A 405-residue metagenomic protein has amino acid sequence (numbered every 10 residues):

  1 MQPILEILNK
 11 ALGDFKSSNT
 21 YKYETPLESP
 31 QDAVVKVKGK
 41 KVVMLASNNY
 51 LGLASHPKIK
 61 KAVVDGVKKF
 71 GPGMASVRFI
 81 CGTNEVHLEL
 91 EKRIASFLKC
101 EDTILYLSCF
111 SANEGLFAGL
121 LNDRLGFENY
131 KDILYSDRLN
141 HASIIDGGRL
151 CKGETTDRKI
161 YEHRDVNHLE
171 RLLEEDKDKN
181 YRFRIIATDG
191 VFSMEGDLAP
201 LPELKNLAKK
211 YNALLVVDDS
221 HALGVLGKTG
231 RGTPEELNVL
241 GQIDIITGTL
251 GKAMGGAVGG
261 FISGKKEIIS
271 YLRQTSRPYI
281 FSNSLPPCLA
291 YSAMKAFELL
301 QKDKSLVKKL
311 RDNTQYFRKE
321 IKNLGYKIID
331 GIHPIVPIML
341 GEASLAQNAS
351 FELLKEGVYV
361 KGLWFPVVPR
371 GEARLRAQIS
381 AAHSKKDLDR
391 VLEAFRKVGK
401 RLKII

Functional and structural regions predicted by a protein language model:
Q2-F70, A213: N-terminal "arm"/small-domain region of PLP-dependent enzymes with the aminotransferase-like
L53, K308-F317, K322-G357, V367 (+2 more regions): Conserved PLP-binding catalytic core of the aspartate aminotransferase-like
P57, K61-D65, K69, S96 (+3 more regions): PLP-dependent enzyme catalytic core of the Aspartate aminotransferase-like
K61, D65-C109: Conserved N-terminal alpha-helix of the aminotransferase class I/II PLP-enzyme fold
L120-A142: Conserved PLP-anchoring active-site segment centered on the Schiff-base-forming lysine
R138-G148, G371: Short, glycine/polar-rich helix-capping loops at beta-to-alpha or helix-loop-helix junctions that flank or form
T156-V217: Active-site phosphate-binding strand-loop segment of PLP-dependent enzymes
Y211-L214, H221, L226-I332: Active-site C-terminal subdomain of aminotransferase-like
